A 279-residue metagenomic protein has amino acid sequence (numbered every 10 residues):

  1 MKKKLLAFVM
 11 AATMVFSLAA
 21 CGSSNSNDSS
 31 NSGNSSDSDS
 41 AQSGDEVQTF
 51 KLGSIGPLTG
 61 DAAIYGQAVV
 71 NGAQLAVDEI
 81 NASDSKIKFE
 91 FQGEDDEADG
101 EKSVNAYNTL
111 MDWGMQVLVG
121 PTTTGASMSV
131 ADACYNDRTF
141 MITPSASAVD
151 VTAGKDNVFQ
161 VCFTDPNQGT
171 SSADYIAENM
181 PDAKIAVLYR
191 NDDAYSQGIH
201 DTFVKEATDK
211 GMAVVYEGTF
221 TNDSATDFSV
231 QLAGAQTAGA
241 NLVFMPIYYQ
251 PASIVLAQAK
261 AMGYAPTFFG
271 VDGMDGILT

Functional and structural regions predicted by a protein language model:
K2-S24: Sec-dependent N-terminal signal peptides of Gram-positive bacterial secreted proteins and lipoproteins
L18-A41: Bacterial lipoprotein signal-peptidase II cleavage site
D45-E46, G53-G72, E94-E101, T123-G125 (+1 more regions): Extracytoplasmic "Venus flytrap"
S54, L110-T122, I142-P144, I185-Y189 (+3 more regions): Periplasmic-binding protein-like
I64-V69, E79, S83-D150, T221-F228 (+1 more regions): Beta-alpha junction/loop-to-helix N-cap segments that form part of ligand/metal-binding clefts
D96, D137-E178: Extracellular glycoside hydrolase catalytic/binding regions
V158-T219, L242: An alpha-beta-alpha
T202-T279: Extracellular/periplasmic bilobed ligand-binding domains
